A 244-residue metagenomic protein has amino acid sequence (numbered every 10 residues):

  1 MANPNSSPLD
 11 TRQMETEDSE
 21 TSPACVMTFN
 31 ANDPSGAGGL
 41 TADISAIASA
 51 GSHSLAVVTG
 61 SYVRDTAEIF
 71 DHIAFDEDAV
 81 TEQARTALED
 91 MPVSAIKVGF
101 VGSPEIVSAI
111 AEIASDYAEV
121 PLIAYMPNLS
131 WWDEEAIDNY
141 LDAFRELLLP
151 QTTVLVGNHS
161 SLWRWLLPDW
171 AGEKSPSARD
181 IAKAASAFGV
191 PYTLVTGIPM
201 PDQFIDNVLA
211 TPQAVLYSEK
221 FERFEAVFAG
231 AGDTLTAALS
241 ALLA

Functional and structural regions predicted by a protein language model:
P4-T28, I44-W131: Conserved N-terminal subdomain of the carbohydrate kinase-like
N30-S35, L216-G230: Short pre-catalytic strand/loop immediately N-terminal to key active-site residues, enriched for Gly-Thr
A31, S35-G38, D65-A79, E134-N139 (+4 more regions): Active-site-adjacent loop and "lid" segments of alpha/beta metabolic enzymes
N32, V98-G99, T196, F228: Glycine- and other small-residue-rich loops at beta-strand/loop junctions that grip anionic moieties
A46, R164, A226-A244: Short, small-residue alpha-helix embedded
G51-L55, V215-Y217, L242-A244: Phosphate-handling active-site elements
A136-L216: Conserved phosphate/ATP/ADP-binding segment of small-molecule kinases
